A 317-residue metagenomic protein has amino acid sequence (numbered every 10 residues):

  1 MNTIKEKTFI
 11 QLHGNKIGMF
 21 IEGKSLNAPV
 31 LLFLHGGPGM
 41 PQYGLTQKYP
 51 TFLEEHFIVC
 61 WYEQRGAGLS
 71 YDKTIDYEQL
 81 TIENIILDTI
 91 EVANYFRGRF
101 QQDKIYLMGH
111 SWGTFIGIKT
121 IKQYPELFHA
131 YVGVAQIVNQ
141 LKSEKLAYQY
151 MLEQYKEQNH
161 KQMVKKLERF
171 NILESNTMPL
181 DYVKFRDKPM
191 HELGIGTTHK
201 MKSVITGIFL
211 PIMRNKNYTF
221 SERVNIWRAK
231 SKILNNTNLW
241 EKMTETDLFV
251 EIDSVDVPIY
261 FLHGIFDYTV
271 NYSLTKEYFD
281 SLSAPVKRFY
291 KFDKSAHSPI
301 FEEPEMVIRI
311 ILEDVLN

Functional and structural regions predicted by a protein language model:
G39-P50: The serine-hydrolase catalytic nucleophile loop
F52-D72: Conserved alpha/beta-hydrolase
N84-K104, K119: Conserved acidic catalytic loop of the alpha/beta-hydrolase fold
Q102-K145: Conserved hydrolase catalytic core segment
F128-E174: A catalytic-pocket lid/entrance helix-loop region that shapes and gates access to the active site across common
Q158-V250, V257: Alpha/beta-hydrolase
V255, F261-H263, D267: Short beta-strand/loop motif that positions the catalytic acidic residue of the alpha/beta-hydrolase fold
S295-P304, I308: Catalytic histidine-centered segment of alpha/beta-hydrolase-like enzymes
